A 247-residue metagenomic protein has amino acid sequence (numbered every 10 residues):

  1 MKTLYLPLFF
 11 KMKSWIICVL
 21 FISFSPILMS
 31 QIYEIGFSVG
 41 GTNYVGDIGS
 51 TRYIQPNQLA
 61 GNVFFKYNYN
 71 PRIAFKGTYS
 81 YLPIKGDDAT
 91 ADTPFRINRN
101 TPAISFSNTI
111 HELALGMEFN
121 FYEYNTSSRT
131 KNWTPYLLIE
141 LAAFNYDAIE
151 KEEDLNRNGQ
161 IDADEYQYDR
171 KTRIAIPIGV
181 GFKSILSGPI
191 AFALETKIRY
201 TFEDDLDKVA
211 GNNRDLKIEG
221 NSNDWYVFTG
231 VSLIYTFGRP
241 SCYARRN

Functional and structural regions predicted by a protein language model:
L28-I32, R72, E123-T134, L186-P189 (+1 more regions): Short loop/turn motifs that connect adjacent beta-strands in outer-membrane beta-barrel proteins
L28-N68, G230, I234-P240: Short glycine/proline- and aromatic-enriched beta-strand/turn motifs that initiate or cap beta-hairpins
Q31, Q55-L59, T109-L113, W133 (+2 more regions): Residues that define the transmembrane beta-barrel architecture of outer-membrane proteins
F37-V39, V63-Y67, G77, L115-F119 (+4 more regions): Residues on the lipid-exposed face of transmembrane beta-strands in outer-membrane beta-barrel proteins
V45-T51, R99-F106, I161-Y168, L216-N221: Extracellular loop and loop/strand-boundary signature of outer-membrane beta-barrel proteins
R52-P56, A91-R99, E153-Q160, V209-L216: Flexible, surface-exposed loop regions and adjacent strand-edge segments of Gram-negative outer-membrane beta-barrel
P71-L155, S232-F237: Gram-negative (and chloroplast) outer-membrane scaffold detector with strong preference for beta-barrel transmembrane
S187-N247: Predominantly the C-terminal beta-signal and adjacent terminal strand-loop region of outer-membrane beta-barrel
